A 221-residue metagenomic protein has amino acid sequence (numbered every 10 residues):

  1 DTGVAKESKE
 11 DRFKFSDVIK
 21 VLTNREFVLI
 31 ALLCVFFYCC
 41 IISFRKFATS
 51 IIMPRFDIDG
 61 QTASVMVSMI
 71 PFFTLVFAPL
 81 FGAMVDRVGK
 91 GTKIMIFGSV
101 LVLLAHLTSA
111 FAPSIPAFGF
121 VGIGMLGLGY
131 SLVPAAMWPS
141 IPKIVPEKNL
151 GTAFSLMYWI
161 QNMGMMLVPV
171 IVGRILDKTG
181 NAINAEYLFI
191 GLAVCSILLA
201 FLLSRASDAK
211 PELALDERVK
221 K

Functional and structural regions predicted by a protein language model:
D1-I30, R218-K221: Juxtamembrane intracellular "pre-TM" segments in multi-pass secondary transporters
R25-L75, V168: Extracytoplasmic gate region of multi-pass secondary transporters
S50, W138-I144: Intracellular helix-loop hinge segments at the cytoplasmic ends of transmembrane helices in 12-TM rocker-switch-type
G60-Q61, E147-M157: Loop-to-transmembrane helix entry/capping segments in MFS-fold secondary transporters and related SLC/MFSD carriers
A78-K90, D177: Helix-to-loop junctions at the C-terminal end of transmembrane segments in multipass secondary transporters
G91-S140: C-terminal transmembrane helical hairpin of 12-TM major facilitator-type secondary transporters
R174-A193: A membrane-interface helix-boundary motif in multi-pass transporters
Y187-K220: Multi-pass alpha-helical transporter architecture, strongest for 12-TM Major Facilitator/SLC carriers used
